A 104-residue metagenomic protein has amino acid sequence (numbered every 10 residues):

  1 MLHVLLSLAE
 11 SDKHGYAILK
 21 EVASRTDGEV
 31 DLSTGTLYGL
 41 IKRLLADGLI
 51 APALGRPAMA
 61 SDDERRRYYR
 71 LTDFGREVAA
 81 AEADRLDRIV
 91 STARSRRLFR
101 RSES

Functional and structural regions predicted by a protein language model:
M1-T36: N-terminal helix-turn-helix DNA-binding core of bacterial DNA-binding proteins
L19-A23, L45, R70: Short, surface-exposed helix/turn micro-motifs that flank interaction/cofactor sites
T36, A46, R65-R67: A generic structural signal for short beta-strands and their flanking turns/coil linkers
Y38-K42: Short, hydrophobic-biased segments on the C-terminal half of alpha helices that form "recognition helices"
D47-D62, R70: Beta-hairpin "wing" of winged helix-turn-helix
A60-E82: Basic, amphipathic "hinge/linker" alpha-helix immediately C-terminal to the N-terminal HTH DNA-binding motif
F74-S104: Amphipathic alpha-helical dimerization/coiled-coil segments that flank or bridge DNA-binding/regulatory modules
